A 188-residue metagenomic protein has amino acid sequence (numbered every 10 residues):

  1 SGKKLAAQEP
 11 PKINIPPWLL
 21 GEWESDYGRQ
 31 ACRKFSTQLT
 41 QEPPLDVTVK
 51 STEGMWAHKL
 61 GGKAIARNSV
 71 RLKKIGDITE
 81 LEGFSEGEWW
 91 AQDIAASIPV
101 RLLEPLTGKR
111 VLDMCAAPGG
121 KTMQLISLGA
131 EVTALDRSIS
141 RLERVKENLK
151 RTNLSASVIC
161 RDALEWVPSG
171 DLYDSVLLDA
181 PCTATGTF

Functional and structural regions predicted by a protein language model:
S1-F188: S-adenosylmethionine
